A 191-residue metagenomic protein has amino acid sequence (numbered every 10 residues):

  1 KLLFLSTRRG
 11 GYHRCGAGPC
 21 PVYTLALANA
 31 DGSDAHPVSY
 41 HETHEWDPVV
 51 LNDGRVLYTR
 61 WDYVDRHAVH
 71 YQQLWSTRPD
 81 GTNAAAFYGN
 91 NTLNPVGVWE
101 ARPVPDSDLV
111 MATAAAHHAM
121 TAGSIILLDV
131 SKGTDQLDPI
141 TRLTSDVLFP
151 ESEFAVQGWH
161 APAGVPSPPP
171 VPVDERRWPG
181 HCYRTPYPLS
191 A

Functional and structural regions predicted by a protein language model:
K1-L2, E42-L57, T92-L109, F149-E153 (+1 more regions): Conserved beta-propeller blade repeats
K1-V49: Asp-box/WD-like beta-propeller blade repeats and closely related beta-sheet repeat scaffolds
L2-T7, L27, R55-W61, S76 (+3 more regions): Residue position within the beta-strands of beta-propeller blades
Y12-A26, R66-S76, A119-D129, L137: Structural motif
A30, P79, L128-K132: Inter-blade boundary loops/turns of WD-repeat beta-propellers
G32-H36, A84-N94, T134-W178: Surface-exposed loop and turn segments in beta-propeller and other repeat-based domains that flank or scaffold
H41-E45, T82, D135: Short coil/turn segments at helix-helix junctions and helix-capping linkers within large alpha-helical proteins
M111-H117, A122, V130-G133, G164 (+1 more regions): Acidic-aromatic/histidine active-site loop/patch
